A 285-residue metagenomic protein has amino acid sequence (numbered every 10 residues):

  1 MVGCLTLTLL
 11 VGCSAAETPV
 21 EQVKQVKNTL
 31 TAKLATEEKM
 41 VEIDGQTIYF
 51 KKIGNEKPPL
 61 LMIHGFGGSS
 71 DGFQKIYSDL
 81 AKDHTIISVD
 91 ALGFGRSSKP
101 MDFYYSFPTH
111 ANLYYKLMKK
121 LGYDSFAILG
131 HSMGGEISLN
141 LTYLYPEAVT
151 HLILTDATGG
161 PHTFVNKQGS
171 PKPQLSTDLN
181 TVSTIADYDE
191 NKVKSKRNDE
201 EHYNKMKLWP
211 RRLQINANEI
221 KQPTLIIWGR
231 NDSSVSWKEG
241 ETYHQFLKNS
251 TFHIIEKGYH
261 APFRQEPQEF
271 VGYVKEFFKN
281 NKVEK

Functional and structural regions predicted by a protein language model:
M1-P58, D83-H84, D124, N191-V193 (+2 more regions): Alpha/beta-hydrolase fold catalytic core
Q46-R96: Conserved HGGG/HGGXW glycine-rich cap/lid loop of the alpha/beta-hydrolase fold
A91-L129, G272: Active-site loop/oxyanion-hole signature of alpha/beta-hydrolase fold enzymes
E136-L144, T150-T181: Flexible "cap/lid" loop of the alpha/beta hydrolase fold
Y188-I215: Hydrophobic, aromatic-rich cap/lid helix
I220, I226-W228: Short beta-strand/loop motif that positions the catalytic acidic residue of the alpha/beta-hydrolase fold
N231-V235: Acidic catalytic loop of the alpha/beta-hydrolase fold
K257-K285: Catalytic active-site module of serine/aspartate enzymes centered on a nucleophile-bearing elbow/loop
